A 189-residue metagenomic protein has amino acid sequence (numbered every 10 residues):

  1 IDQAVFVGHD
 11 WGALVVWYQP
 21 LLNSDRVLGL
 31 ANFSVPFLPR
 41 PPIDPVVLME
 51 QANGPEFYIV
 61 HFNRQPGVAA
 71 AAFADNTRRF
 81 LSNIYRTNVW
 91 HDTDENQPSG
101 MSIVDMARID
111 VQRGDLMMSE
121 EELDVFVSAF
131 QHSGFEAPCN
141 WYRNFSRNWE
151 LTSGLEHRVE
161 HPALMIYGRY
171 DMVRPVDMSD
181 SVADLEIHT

Functional and structural regions predicted by a protein language model:
I1-V7, W11-T189: Flexible "cap/lid" subdomain of the alpha/beta-hydrolase fold that forms the substrate-access gate
